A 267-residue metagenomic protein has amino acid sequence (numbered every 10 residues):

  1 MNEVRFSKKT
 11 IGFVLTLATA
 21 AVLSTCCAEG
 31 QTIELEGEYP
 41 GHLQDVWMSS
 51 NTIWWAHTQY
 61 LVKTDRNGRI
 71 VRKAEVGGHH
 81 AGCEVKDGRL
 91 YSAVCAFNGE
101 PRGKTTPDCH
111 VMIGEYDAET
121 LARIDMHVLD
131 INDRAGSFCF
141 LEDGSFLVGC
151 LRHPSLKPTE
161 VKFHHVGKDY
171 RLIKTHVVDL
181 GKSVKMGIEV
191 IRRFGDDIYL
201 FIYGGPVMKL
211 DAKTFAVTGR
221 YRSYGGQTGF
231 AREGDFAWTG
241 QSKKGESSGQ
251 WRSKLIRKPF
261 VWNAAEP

Functional and structural regions predicted by a protein language model:
Q31-G37, G68-A74, A122-V128, L172-K182 (+1 more regions): A short beta-strand motif characteristic of beta-propeller blades
P40-W47, G77-V85, L129-L141, S183-R192 (+1 more regions): Repeated scaffold domains used in trafficking and secretory/extracellular systems, primarily beta-propellers
T52-W54, L90-Y91, F146-V148, D197-L200 (+1 more regions): Conserved beta-propeller blade signature
W55-A56, G99-V111, P154-E160, E246-W251: Short, solvent-exposed loop/turn segments at conserved positions within beta-propeller repeat blades
D65-R69, Y116-L121, G167-Y170, D211-F215: Short loop/turn segments that connect beta-strands within beta-propeller blades
R69-G103: Blade-loop segments of beta-propeller domains
T106-A118, E160-K168, R252-A264: Beta-propeller blade signature
T228-P267: Blade-level signature of beta-propeller repeat domains, shared across WD40, Kelch, NHL, RCC1 and BNR/Asp-box propellers
